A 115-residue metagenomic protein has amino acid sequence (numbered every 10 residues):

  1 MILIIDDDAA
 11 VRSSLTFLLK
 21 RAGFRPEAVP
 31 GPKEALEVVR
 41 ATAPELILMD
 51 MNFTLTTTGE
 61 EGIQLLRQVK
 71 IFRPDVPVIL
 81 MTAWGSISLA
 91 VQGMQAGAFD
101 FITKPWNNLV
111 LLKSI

Functional and structural regions predicted by a protein language model:
D8, N52-T57, P77: The short loop immediately C-terminal to the conserved phospho-acceptor aspartate in CheY-like receiver
A9-E27, K33: Two-component/phosphorelay signaling modules centered on CheY-like receiver
E37, T58-P74, Q92: Short amphipathic alpha-helix used as the core "switch/output" element in two-component signaling
T42-L48, N52-F53: Active-site beta3 strand of CheY-like receiver
A43-E45, I71-P77: His-Asp phosphorelay/catalytic-motif detector in bacterial-type signaling
I87-S88, I102-I115: C-terminal output helix
